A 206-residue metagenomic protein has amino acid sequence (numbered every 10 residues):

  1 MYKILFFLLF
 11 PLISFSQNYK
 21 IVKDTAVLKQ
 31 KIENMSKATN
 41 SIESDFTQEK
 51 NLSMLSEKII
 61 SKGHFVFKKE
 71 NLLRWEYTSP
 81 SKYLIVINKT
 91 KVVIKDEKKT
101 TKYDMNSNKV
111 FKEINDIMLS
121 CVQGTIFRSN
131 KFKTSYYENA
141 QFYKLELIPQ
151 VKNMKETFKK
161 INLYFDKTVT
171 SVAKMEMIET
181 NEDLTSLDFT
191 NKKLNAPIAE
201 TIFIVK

Functional and structural regions predicted by a protein language model:
K3-I13: Sec-dependent N-terminal signal peptides
S16-T47, N51-S56, T201-K206: N-terminal leader/targeting segments and the immediate start of mature chains
N40-Q48, S61-F65, L73-W75: One face of beta-strands
F46, L73-Y77, V92-K95, L145-L147 (+1 more regions): Short hydrophobic/aromatic-rich beta-strand segments that constitute the beta-sheet cores of beta-sandwich/beta-barrel
K62-H64, R74, K82-L84, K133-S135 (+1 more regions): Short, surface-exposed charged micro-motifs
H64-K112, D116, T185: An acidic-aromatic
E113-I126: Short, solvent-exposed helix-to-loop capping segments enriched in aromatics
T125-K206: Gly/Pro-enriched, hydrophobic low-complexity segments that function as extracytoplasmic propeptides/linkers
